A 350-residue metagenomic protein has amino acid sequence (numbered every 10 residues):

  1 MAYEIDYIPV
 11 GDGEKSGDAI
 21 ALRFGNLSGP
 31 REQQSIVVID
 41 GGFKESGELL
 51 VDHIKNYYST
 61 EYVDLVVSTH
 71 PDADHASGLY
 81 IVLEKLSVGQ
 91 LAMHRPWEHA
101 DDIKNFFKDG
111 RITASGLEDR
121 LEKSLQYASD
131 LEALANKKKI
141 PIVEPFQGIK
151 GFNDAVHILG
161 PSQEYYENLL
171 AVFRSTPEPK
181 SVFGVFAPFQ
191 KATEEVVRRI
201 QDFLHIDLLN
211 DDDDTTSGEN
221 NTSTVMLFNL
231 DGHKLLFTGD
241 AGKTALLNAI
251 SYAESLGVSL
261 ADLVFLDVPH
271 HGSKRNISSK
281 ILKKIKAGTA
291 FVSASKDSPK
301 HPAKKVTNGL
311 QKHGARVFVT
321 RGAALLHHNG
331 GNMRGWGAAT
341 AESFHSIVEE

Functional and structural regions predicted by a protein language model:
M1-S59, G218-T244: Conserved beta-strand hairpin/beta-sheet module of binuclear metal-dependent hydrolase folds, prominently
A2-E4, V10, E84-K234, Q311 (+1 more regions): Flexible, acidic/histidine-containing loops and adjacent segments that form or flank the divalent-metal
P9, L22, D40, H70 (+7 more regions): Divalent metal-coordination and catalytic microenvironments
K15-I20, L50, S77, Y252-A253 (+1 more regions): Alpha-helical scaffolding within the catalytic cores of extracellular/periplasmic polymer-degrading hydrolases
P30-S35, K44-M93, S255-S273, K286-A290: Active-site metal-binding motif and surrounding structural segment of the metallo-beta-lactamase
K44-E45, P71-S77, E98-D101, K150-G151 (+5 more regions): Active-site environment of divalent metal-dependent phosphoester hydrolases
K104-N105, T113, L266-R275, K284-I285 (+2 more regions): Internal alpha/beta domain cores that form substrate/cofactor-binding pockets in large enzymes and binding proteins
L236-I285, T289-V292, V306: Extended hydrophobic/aromatic segments used for targeting, binding, or gating
